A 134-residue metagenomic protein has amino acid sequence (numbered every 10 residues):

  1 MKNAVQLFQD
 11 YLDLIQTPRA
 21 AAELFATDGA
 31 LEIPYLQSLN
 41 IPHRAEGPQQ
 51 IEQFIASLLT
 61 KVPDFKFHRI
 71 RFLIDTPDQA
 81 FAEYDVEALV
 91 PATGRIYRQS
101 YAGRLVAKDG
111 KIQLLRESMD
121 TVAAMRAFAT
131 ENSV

Functional and structural regions predicted by a protein language model:
M1, N40-R44, G94: Alpha-helix initiation/capping motif
M1-D28: Short acidic-aromatic low-complexity motifs
Y11, A21-A22, G29, G47 (+4 more regions): Hydrophobic pocket/interface hotspot
L24, P34, F54, L115 (+1 more regions): Residues that scaffold the ATP/ADP-binding catalytic core of kinase and kinase-like folds
T27-F72, T76: A solvent-exposed, acidic/Ser-Thr-rich amphipathic alpha-helical stretch
L59-V134: A beta-strand edge to alpha-helix "cap/lid" segment located at domain peripheries
